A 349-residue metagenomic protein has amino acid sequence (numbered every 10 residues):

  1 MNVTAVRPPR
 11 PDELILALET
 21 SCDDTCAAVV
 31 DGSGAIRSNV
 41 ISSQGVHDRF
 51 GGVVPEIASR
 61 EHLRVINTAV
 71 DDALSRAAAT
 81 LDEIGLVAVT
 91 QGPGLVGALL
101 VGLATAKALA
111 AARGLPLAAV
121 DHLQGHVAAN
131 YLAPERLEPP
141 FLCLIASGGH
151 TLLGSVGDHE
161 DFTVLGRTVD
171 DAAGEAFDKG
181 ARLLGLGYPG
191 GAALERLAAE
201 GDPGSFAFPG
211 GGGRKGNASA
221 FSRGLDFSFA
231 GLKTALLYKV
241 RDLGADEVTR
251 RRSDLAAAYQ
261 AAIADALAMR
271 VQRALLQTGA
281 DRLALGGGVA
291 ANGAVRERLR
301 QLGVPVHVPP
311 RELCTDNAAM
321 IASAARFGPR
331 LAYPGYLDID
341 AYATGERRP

Functional and structural regions predicted by a protein language model:
N2-E13, V120-L142, A324: Conserved phosphate-binding catalytic cores of ATP/NTP-utilizing and phosphoryl-transfer enzymes
P9-P93, H122, H126: N-terminal beta-alpha supersecondary unit
T25-D31, C143-I145, T151-S155: Short beta-strand scaffold segments in enzyme catalytic cores
V96-A98, A106, A111-L137, S155-V156: Active-site neighborhood for divalent-cation/phosphate handling
A119-V120, L299-I321: Conserved phosphate-binding/catalytic loops in two-lobed NTP-binding clefts
E135, D158-D202, K233-T234, Y238-R241: Glycine-rich phosphate-binding loop plus the immediately following alpha-helix
R196-L283, N292-V304, P329-A332, P349: A contiguous, well-structured pocket-lining segment that forms one wall/lid of small-molecule binding clefts in soluble
P310-R347: Glycine-rich phosphate-binding/hydrolytic loop that grips phosphoryl groups
